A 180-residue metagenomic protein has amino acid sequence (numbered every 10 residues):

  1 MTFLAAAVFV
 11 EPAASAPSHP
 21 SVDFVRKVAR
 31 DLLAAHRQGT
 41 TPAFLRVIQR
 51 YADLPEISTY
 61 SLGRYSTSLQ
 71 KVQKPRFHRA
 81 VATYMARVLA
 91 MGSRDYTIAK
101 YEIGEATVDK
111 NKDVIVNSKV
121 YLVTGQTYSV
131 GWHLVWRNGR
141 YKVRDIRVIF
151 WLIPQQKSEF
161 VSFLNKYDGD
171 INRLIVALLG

Functional and structural regions predicted by a protein language model:
A16, A34, Q38, P42 (+8 more regions): Surface-exposed, polar/charged faces of alpha-helical domains in mature secreted/periplasmic/lumenal proteins
P17-S93: Early exported N-terminus immediately downstream of N-terminal targeting peptides
S66, T83-Y84, L122-V123, I149-W151: Solvent-exposed loop/turn segments at secondary-structure junctions within structured extracellular/periplasmic domains
R79, A86-Y128, A177-L179: Surface-exposed, charged secondary-structure patches
Q126-I149: Extended hydrophobic
D145-G180: Low-complexity, intrinsically disordered terminal/linker segments enriched in charged and Gly/Pro repeats
